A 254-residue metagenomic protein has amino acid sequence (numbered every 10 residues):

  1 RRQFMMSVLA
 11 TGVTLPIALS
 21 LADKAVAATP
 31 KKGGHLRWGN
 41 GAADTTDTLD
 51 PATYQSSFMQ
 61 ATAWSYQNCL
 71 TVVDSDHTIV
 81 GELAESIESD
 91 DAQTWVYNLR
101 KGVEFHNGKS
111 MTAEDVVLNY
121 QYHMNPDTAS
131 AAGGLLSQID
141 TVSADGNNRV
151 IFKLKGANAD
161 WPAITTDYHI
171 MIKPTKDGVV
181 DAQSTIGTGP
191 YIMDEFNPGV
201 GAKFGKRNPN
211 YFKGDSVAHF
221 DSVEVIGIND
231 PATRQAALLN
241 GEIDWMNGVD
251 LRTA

Functional and structural regions predicted by a protein language model:
R1-G12: N-terminal secretory signal peptides and thylakoid transit peptides that target proteins across membranes
L19-A42: C-terminal segment of N-terminal export signals and the immediately downstream linker at the start of the mature
G39-D91, Q121, I186-T188: N-terminal lobe/hinge region of extracytoplasmic solute-binding protein
G41-A43, S75, A92, R100-G102 (+7 more regions): Solvent-exposed coil/turn segments that connect beta secondary-structure elements in extracytoplasmic/periplasmic
D74-T78, T165-A218, S222-E224, D230-A232: Gly/Pro-rich hinge or "lid" segments in bacterial periplasmic/extracellular proteins
E85-A129, I151, A237-L239: Aromatic- and charge-enriched surface segment that lines or borders ligand/interaction sites
E88, A132-P174: Surface-exposed binding/hinge segments that line and control ligand-binding clefts or catalytic entry sites
H123, T141-S143, D194-K206, I226-A254: Extracellular/periplasmic solute-recognition and catalytic clefts
